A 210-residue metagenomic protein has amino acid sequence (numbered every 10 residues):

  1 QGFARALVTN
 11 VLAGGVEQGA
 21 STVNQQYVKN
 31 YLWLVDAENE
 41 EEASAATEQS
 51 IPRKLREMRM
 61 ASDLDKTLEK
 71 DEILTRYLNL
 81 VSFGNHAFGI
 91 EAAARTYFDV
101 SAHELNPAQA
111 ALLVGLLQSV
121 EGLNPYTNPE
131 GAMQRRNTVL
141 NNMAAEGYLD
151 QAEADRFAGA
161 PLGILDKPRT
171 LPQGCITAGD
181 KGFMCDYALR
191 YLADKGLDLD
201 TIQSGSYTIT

Functional and structural regions predicted by a protein language model:
Q1-D150: Peptidoglycan glycan-strand catalytic modules in the bacterial/periplasmic cell-wall system
I51-R53, K66, K70, G115-L117 (+1 more regions): Extended, non-catalytic substrate-recognition/exosite surfaces adjacent to catalytic cores, especially in enzymes
